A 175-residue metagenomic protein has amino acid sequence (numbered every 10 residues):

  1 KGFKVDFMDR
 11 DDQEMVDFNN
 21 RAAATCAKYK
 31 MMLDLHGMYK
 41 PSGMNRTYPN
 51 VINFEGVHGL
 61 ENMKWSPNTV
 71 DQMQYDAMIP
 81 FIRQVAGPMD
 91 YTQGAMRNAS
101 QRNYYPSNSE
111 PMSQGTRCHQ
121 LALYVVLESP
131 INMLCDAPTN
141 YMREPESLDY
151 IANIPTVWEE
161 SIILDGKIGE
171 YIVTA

Functional and structural regions predicted by a protein language model:
K1-M112, T116: Aromatic- and carboxylate-enriched substrate-binding clefts and catalytic-loop regions of carbohydrate-active enzymes
A27, M31, I131-N132, T156: Generic secondary-structure signature for well-ordered alpha-helical cores
T47, Q84, H119, E144 (+1 more regions): A generic structural signal for short, non-catalytic loop/turn and secondary-structure boundary residues
P49-V51, P88, Y124, I131 (+1 more regions): Generic secondary-structure boundary/loop-capping signal
F54, N132-P138: Short, charge-rich amphipathic segments
S100-L127, N132-M133, K167-Y171: Long hydrophobic segments that form regular secondary structure
D136-A175: Glycan-recognition and catalytic regions of carbohydrate-active enzymes
